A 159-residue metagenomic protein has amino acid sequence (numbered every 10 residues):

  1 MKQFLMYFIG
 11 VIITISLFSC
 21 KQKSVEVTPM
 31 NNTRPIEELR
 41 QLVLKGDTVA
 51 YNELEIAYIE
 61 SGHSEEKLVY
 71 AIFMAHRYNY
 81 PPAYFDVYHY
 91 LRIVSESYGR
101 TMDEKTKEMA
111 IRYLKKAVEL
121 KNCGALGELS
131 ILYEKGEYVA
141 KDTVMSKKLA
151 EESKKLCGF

Functional and structural regions predicted by a protein language model:
M1-F8: Bacterial N-terminal signal peptides that target proteins for export
S16-S19: C-terminal motif of bacterial Sec signal peptides marking the signal peptidase cleavage site
K21-K23: Bacterial signal peptide processing site
V25-H63: Start-of-domain marker
T28-I36, S61-Y70, G99-R112, A140-A150: Structural signature of tandem alpha-helical TPR/SEL1-like repeats, specifically the intra-repeat loop/turn
L42-L54, R77-P82, V87, V94 (+3 more regions): Short helix-capping/linker turns of helical repeat alpha-solenoids
I56-E65, Y88-M102, S130-A140: Short coil/turn linking the two alpha-helices of tandem helical-hairpin repeats
R77, K105-C123, E134, A140-G158: TPR/TPR-like (Sel1-like) alpha-helical repeat modules
